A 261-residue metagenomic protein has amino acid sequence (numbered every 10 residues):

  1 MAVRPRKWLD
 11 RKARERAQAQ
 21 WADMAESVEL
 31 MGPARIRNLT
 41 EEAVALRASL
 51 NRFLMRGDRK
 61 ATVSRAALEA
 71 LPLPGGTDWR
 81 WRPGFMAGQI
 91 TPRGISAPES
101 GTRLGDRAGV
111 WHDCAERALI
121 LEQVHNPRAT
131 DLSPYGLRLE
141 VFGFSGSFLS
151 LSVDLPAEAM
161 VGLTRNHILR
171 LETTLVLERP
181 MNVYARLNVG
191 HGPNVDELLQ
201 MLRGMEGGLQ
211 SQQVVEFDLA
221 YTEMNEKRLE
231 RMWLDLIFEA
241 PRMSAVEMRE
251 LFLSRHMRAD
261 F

Functional and structural regions predicted by a protein language model:
M1-A115, A259-F261: Activation corresponds to long, low-complexity, non-globular regions
H112-Y135: Extracellular glycan-recognition surfaces and repeat-rich motifs
R128-L149: Short carbohydrate-recognition loop motifs
F142-G162, G192-N194: Secreted extracellular polysaccharide-interacting domains
A157-P180: Extra-cytoplasmic beta-strand recognition segments
T174-V183, H191-G192, A240-M243: Extended, low-complexity, turn-rich repeat/linker tracts enriched in Gly/Pro/Ser/Thr and Asp/Glu that occur
G192-L229: Extracellular carbohydrate recognition and processing domains and analogous Trp-centered ligand-binding platforms
L219-F261: Extracellular beta-strand ligand-recognition surfaces/modules
